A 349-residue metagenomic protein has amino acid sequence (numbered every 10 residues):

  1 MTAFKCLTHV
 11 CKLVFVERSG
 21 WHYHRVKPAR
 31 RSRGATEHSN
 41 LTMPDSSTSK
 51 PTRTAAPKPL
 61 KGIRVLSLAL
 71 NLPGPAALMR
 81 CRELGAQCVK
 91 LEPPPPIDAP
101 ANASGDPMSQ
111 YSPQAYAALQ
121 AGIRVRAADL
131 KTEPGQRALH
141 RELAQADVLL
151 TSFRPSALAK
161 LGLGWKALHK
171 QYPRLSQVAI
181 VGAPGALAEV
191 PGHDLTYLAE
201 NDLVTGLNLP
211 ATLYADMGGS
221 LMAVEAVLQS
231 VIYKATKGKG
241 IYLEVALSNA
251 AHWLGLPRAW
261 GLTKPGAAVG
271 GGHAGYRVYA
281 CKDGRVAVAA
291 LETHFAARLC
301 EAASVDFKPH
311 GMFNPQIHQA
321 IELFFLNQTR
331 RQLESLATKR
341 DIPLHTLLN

Functional and structural regions predicted by a protein language model:
R25-A29: Non-catalytic accessory segments flanking P-loop/AAA+ NTPase cores
R30-T42: Short, Lys/Arg-enriched N-terminal segments with co-localized hydrophobic residues within the first ~10-30 amino acids
S39-T236, T263, Q328-L333: N-terminal helix-loop segment corresponding to the beta1-alpha1 unit of nucleotide/adenylate-binding folds
R141, A274-L348: Aromatic-enriched alpha-helical interface/lid elements that frame and gate functional surfaces
Y233-E244, N249-D306: Active-site-lining helix/loop region of Rossmann-like oxidoreductase modules
